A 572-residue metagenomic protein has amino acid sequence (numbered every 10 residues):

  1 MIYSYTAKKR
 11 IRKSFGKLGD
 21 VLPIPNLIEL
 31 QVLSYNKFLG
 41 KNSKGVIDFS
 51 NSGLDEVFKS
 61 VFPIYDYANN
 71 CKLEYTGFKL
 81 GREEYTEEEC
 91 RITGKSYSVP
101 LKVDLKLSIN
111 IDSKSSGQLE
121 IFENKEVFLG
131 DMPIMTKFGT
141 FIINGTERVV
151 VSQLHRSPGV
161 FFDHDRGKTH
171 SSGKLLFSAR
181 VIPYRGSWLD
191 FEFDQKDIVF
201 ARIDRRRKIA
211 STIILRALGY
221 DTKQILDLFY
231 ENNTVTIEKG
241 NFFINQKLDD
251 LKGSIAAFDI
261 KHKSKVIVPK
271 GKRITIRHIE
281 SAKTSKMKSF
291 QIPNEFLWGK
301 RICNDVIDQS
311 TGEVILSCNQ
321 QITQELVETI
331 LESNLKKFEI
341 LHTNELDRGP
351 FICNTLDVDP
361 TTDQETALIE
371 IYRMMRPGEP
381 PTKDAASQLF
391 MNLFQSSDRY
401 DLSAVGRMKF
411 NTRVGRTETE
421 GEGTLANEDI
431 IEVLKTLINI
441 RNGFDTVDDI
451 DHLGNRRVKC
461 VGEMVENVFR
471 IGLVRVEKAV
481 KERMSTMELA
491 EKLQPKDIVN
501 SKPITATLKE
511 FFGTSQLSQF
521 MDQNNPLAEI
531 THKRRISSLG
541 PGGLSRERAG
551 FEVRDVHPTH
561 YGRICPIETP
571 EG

Functional and structural regions predicted by a protein language model:
M1-K533, P570: N-terminal non-catalytic structural scaffold regions of very large proteins
E123, R535-P566: Flexible, glycine/threonine-enriched loop-and-boundary segments that flank and lead into catalytic domains of large
